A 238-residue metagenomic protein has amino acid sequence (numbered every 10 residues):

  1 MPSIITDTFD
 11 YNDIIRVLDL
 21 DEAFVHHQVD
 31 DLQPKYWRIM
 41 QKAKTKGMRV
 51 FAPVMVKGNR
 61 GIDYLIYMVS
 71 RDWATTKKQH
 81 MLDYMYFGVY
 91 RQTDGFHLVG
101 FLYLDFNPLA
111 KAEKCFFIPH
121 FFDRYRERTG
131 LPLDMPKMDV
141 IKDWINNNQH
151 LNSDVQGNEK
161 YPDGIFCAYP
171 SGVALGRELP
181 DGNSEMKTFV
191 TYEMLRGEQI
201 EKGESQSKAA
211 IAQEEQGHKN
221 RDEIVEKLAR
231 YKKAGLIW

Functional and structural regions predicted by a protein language model:
M1-W238: Ribonuclease/tRNase effector modules and their secretory precursors
